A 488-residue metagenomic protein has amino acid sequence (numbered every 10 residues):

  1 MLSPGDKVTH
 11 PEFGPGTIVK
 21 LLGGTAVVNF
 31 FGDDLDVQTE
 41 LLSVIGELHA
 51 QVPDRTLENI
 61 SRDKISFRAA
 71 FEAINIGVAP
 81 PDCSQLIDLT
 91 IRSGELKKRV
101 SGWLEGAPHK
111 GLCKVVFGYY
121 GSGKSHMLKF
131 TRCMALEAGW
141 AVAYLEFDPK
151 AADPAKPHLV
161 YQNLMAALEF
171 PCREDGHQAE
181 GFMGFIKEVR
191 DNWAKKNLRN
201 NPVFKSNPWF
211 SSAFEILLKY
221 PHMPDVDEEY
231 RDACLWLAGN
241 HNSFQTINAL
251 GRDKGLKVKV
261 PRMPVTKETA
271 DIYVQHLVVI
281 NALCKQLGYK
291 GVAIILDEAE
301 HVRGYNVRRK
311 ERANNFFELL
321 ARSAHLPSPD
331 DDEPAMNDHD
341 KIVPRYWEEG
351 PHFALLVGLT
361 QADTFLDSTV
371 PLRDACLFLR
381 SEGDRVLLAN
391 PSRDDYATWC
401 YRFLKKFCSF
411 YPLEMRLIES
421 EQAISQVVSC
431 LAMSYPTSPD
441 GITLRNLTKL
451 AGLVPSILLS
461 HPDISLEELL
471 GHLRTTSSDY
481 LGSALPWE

Functional and structural regions predicted by a protein language model:
M1-H10: Short coil-to-beta transition motif at edge beta-strands of beta-rich domains
P15-K20, T25-F31, G46-G111, L466-E488: A short, basic N-terminal segment
V37, L145, V386-A389: Hydrophobic residues at beta-strand termini and immediately following loops that shape nucleotide-binding pockets
V37-L48: Long beta-strand-rich cores associated with HINT superfamily self-processing modules
S61-F67, F244-A423: The catalytic "switch" region of P-loop NTPases
L89-L96, V100-A141, F147, Q275-P327: Secondary-structure-rich domain cores
C113-S122, H126-L287, M415-I418, T437-L444 (+3 more regions): P-loop NTPase nucleotide-binding core
E229-A238, S243-L250, P371-E488: C-terminal alpha-helical "lid" subdomain
